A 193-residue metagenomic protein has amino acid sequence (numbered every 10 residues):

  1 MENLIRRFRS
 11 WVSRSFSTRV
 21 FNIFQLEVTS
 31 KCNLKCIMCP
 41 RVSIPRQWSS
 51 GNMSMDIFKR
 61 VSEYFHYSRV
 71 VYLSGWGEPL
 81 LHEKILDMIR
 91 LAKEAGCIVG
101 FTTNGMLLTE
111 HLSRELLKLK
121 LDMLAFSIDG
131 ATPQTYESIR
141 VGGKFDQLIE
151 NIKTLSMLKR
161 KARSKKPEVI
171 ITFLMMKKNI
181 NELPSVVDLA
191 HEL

Functional and structural regions predicted by a protein language model:
M1-M123, Q134, S138, G142 (+1 more regions): Conserved alpha-helical substructure of the radical SAM core
H66-S74, E94-G100, K118-I128, D146-L193: Conserved C-terminal portion of the radical SAM core fold that forms the substrate/S-adenosylmethionine-binding
D129-P133: A glycine-centered beta->alpha junction motif in the catalytic cores of kinase/phosphotransferase enzymes
